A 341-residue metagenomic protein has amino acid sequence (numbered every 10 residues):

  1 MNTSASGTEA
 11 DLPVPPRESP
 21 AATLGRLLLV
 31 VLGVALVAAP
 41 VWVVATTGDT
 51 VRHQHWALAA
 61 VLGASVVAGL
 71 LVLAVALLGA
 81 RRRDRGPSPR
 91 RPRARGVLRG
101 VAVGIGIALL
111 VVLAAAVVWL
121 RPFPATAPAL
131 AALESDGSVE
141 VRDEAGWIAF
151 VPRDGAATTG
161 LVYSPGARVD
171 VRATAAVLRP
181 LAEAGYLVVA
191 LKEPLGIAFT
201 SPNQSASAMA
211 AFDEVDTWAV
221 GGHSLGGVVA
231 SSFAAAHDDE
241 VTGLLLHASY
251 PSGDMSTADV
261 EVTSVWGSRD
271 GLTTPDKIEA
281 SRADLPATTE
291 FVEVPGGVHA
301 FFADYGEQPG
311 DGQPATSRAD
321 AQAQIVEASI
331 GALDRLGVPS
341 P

Functional and structural regions predicted by a protein language model:
T23-R83: Membrane-embedded alpha-helical segments of integral membrane proteins
P89-R121: Internal/C-terminal transmembrane anchor helices
V151-P152, A157-A167: Short beta-strand element of the alpha/beta-hydrolase
S164, G221-A230: Gly/Ala-rich beta-loop-alpha elbow adjacent to hydrolase catalytic centers
L178-A198: Conserved alpha/beta-hydrolase
G227-D238, L244: Short glycine-enriched nucleophile-adjacent loop and the immediately C-terminal alpha-helix near the catalytic center
A258, V262-D270: Short beta-strand/loop motif that positions the catalytic acidic residue of the alpha/beta-hydrolase fold
T273-D284: Short alpha-helix in the alpha/beta-hydrolase fold that links the catalytic acid
